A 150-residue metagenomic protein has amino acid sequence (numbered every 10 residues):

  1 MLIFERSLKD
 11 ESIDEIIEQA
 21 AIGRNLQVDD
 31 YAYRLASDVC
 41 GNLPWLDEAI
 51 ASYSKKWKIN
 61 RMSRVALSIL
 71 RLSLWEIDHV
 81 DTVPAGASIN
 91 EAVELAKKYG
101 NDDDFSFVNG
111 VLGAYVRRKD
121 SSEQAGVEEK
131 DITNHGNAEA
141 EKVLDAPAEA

Functional and structural regions predicted by a protein language model:
M1-A150: N-terminal interaction/assembly modules
